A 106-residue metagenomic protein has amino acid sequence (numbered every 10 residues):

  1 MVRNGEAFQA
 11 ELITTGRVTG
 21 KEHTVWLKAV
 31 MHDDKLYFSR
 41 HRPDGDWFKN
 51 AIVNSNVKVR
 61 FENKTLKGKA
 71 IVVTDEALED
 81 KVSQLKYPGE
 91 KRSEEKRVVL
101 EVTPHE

Functional and structural regions predicted by a protein language model:
M1-E11, A77: Extreme N-terminal tail/first-helix region
V2, K21-T24, A51: N-proximal short alpha-helices
G5, D34-K35, G45, Q84: Generic intrinsically disordered, low-complexity segments enriched for polar/acidic and small residues
G5, E22, S93-E95: Short coil/turn motifs at beta-sheet boundaries
A7-H41: Short beta-strand segments
R42-E106: Short, structured beta-strand-loop surface elements
